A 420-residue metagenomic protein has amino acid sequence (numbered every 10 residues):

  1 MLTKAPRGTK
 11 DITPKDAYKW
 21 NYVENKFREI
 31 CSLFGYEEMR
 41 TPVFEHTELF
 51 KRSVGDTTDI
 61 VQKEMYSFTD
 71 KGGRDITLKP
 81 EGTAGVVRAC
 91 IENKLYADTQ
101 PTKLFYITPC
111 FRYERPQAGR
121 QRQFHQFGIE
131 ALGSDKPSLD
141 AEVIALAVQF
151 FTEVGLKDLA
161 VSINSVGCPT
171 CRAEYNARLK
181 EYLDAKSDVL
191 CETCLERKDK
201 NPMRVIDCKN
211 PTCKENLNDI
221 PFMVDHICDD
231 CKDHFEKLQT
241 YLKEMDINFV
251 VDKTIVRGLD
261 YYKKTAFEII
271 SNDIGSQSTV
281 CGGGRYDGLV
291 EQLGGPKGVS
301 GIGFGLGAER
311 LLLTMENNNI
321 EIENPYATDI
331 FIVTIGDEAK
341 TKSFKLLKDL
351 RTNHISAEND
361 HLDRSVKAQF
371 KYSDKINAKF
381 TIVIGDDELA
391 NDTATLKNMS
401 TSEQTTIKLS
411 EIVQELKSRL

Functional and structural regions predicted by a protein language model:
M1-K367, Y372-L420: TRNA-recognition modules of translation machinery and tRNA-sensing kinases, especially anticodon-binding
